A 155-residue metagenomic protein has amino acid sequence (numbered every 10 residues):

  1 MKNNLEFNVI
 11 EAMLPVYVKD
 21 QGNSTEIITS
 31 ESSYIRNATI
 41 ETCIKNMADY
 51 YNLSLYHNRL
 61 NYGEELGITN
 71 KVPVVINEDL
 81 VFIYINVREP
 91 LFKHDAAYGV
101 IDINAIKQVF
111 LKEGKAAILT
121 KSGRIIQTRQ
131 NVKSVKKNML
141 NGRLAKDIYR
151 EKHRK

Functional and structural regions predicted by a protein language model:
M1-V100, A105-K155: Eukaryotic intrinsically disordered, low-complexity regulatory linkers and tails enriched in Ser/Thr/Pro
